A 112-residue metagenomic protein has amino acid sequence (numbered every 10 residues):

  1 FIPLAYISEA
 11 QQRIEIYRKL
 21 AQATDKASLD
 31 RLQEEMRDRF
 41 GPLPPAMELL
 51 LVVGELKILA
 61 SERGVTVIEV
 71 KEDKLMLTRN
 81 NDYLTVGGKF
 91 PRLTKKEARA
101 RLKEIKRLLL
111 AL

Functional and structural regions predicted by a protein language model:
F1-L112: Accessory helical-bundle/CTD segments and flexible terminal tails appended to RecA-like ATPase motors
